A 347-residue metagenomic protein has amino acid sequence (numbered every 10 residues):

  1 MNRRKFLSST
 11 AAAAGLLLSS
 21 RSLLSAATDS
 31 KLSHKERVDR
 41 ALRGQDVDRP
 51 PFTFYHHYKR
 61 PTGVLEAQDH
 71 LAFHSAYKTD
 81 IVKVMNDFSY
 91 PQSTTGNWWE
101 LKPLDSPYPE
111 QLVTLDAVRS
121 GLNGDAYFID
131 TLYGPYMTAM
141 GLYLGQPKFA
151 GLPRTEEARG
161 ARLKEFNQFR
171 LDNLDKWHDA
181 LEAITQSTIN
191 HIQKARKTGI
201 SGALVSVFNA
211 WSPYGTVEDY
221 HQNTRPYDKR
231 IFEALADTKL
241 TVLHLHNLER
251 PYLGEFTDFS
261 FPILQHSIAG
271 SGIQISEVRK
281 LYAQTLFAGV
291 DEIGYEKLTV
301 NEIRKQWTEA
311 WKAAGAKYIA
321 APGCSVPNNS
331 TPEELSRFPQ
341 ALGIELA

Functional and structural regions predicted by a protein language model:
K5-S25: N-terminal export signals
T10, M85-N86, D130-L132: Glycine-rich, histidine-containing beta strand-loop boundary motifs that form or position
D29-H57, P107-A347: Active-site loop segments of alpha/beta catalytic cores
T62-E66: Surface-exposed strand-loop-strand hairpins of Gram-negative outer-membrane beta-barrel proteins
Q68, I81, W99-L115: Glycan-recognition patch characteristic of GH18 chitinases/ENGases and related GlcNAc/peptidoglycan-binding proteins
Q68-F88: Catalytic domains of carbohydrate-active enzymes, especially glycoside hydrolases
M85-P103, V205-E218: Glycine-rich, proline-tolerant flexible connector loops at the mouths of alpha/beta enzymes
